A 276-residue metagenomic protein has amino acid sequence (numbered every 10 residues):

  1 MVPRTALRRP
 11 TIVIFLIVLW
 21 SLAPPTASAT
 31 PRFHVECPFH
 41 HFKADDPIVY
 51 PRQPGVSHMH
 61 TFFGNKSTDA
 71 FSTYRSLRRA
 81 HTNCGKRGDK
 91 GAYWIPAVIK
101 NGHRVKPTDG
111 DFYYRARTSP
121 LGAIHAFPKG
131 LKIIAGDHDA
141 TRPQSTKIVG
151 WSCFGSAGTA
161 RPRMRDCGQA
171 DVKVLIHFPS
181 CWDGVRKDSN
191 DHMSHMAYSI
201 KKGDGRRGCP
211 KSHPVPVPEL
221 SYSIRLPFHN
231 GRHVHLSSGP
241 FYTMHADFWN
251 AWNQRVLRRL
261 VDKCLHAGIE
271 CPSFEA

Functional and structural regions predicted by a protein language model:
V2-A29: Secretory targeting and sorting signals
T30-S57, T61-I176, D183-A276: Primary mode marks residue(s) on the alpha4-beta5-alpha5 output face of response regulator receiver
